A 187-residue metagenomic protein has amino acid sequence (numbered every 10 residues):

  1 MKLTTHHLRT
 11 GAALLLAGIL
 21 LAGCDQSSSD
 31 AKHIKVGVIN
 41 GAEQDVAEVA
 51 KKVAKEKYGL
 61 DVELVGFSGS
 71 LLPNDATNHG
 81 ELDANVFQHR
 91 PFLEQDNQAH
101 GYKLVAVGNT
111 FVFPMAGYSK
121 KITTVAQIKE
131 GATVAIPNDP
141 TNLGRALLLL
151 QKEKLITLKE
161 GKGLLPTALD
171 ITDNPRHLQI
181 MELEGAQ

Functional and structural regions predicted by a protein language model:
K2-A12: Bacterial N-terminal signal peptides that target proteins for export
I19-G23: C-terminal motif of bacterial Sec signal peptides marking the signal peptidase cleavage site
D30-G41, L60-G66, T133-V134: Short, well-ordered beta-strand elements
N40-E63, L72, A76-N78: Short, polar/charged alpha-helical segment
G41, S68-S70, G80-E94, F111 (+1 more regions): Beta->alpha turn/N-cap motifs
L64-D75, K162-Q187: Short helix-initiation/N-cap motifs at beta->coil->alpha
N78-Q88, A132, L155, R176-Q179: Alpha-to-beta junction loops
V107-I156: A conserved helix-loop-strand patch within extracytoplasmic ligand-binding domains of the periplasmic binding
